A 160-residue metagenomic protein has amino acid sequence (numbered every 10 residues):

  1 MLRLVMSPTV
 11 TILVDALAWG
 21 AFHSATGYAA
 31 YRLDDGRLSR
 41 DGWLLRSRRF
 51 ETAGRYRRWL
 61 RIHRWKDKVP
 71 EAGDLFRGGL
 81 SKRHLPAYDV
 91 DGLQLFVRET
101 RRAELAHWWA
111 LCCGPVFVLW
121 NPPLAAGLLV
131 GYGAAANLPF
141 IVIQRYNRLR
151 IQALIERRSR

Functional and structural regions predicted by a protein language model:
L2-T9, L119-A125: Helix-coil boundary and interhelical linker segments in multi-pass alpha-helical membrane proteins
V10-E51: N-terminal signal-anchor transmembrane alpha helix
I12-S24, Y28, W108, A126 (+1 more regions): Alpha-helical transmembrane spans of integral membrane proteins, capturing the lipid-embedded, hydrophobic core of TM
A18-A25, R77, S81, R101-G114: Hydrophobic alpha-helical transmembrane segments of multi-pass integral membrane proteins
A25, A29, C113-W120, P139 (+1 more regions): Residue-level signal for alpha-helical transmembrane segments in multi-pass membrane proteins
D35-F96, R157-R160: Membrane-proximal soluble regions of multi-pass membrane proteins
L93-L128: Transmembrane alpha-helical segments and their cytosolic interface motifs in multi-pass membrane proteins
I141-R160: Cytosolic/matrix-facing juxtamembrane and C-terminal tails of multi-pass cellular membrane proteins
